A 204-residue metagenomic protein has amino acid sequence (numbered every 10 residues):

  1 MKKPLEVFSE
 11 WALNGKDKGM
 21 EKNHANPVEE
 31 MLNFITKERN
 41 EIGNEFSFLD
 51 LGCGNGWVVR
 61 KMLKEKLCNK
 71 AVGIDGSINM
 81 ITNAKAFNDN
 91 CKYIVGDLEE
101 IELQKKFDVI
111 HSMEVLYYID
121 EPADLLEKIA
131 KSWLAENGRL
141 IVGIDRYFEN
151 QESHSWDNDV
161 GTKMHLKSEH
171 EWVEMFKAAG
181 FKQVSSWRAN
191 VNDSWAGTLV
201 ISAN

Functional and structural regions predicted by a protein language model:
M1-N40, F148-E149: Conserved class I S-adenosyl-L-methionine
L49-L51, N55-E100: Class I SAM-dependent methyltransferase SAM/SAH-binding core
H111: A conserved beta-strand element that flanks and buttresses the S-adenosyl-L-methionine
A123-E136: A short glycine-rich, Lys/Arg-flanked "PGG" loop and its adjoining helix->strand segment in the class I
N137-D145: Conserved beta-strand signature within the Rossmann-like core of class I S-adenosyl-L-methionine
D145-K163: Short, glycine-/aromatic-enriched active-site segment of Class I SAM-dependent methyltransferases
M164-A179: Short alpha-helix
F181-N192: Conserved S-adenosyl-L-methionine
